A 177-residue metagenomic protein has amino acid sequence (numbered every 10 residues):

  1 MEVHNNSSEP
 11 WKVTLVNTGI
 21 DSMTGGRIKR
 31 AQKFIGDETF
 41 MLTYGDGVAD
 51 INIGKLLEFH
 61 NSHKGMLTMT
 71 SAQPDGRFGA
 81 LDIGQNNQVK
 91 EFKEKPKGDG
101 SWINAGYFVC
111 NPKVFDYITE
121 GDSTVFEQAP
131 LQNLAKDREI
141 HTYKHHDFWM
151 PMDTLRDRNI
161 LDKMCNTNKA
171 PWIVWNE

Functional and structural regions predicted by a protein language model:
M1-Q85: Conserved beta-loop-beta/alpha segment of the NTase-like Rossmann-fold superfamily that binds/positions NTPs
T39-M41, V48, I53-N61, Q73-G76 (+1 more regions): Catalytic-core segments of class I nucleotidyltransferases/pyrophosphorylases that form NMP-activated intermediates
